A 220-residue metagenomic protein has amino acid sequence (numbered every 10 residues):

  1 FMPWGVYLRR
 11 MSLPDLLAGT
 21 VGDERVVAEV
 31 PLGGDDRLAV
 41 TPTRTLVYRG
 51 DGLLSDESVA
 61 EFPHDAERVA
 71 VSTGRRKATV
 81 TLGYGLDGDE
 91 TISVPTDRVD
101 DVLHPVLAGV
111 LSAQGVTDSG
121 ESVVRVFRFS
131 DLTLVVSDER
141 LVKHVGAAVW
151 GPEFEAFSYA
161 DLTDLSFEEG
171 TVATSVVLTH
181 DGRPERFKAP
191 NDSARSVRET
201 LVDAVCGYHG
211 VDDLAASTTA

Functional and structural regions predicted by a protein language model:
P3, P14, E57-L132, A147-A220: Acidic, Ser/Thr- and proline-rich intrinsically disordered linker/docking segments of eukaryotic scaffolds
P3-L32, D36, G50: Short Lys/Arg-enriched alpha/beta "domain-start" segment
P31-S55, R125-P152: Conserved beta-hairpin
